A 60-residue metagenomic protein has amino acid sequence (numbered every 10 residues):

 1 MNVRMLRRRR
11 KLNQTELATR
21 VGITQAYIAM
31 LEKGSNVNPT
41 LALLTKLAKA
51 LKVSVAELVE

Functional and structural regions predicted by a protein language model:
M1-R9, A56: A short, Lys/Arg-rich alpha-helix, primarily the initiator
R4, T15, T45: Short glycine-/small-residue-rich flexible loop motifs, especially phosphate/cofactor-binding loops
L6-R7, K33-N36, L47: Generic anion/oxyanion-binding catalytic loop in active/binding sites
R8, T19, K49: Alpha-helical residues within the helix-turn-helix
L12-M30, S35: Short alpha-helical DNA-recognition segment
A42-E57: DNA major-groove recognition helix of helix-turn-helix/homeodomain DNA-binding modules
